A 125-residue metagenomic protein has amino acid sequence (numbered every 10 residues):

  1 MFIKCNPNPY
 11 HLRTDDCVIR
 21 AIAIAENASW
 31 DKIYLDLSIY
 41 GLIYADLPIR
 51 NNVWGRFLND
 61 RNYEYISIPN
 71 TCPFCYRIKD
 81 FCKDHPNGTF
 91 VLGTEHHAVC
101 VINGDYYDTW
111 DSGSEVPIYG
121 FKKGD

Functional and structural regions predicted by a protein language model:
M1-L47, N51-N62: Active-site nucleophile-adjacent alpha helix/oxyanion-hole segment immediately C-terminal to the catalytic cysteine
K4, K32, K79, K83 (+1 more regions): Context-gated lysine
N8-Y10, N70, F74, I118: Generic low-complexity segments that are intrinsically disordered, proline-rich and/or Lys/Arg-biased
G41-H96, I102-D111: Conserved active-site-adjacent core of cysteine acyl-enzyme catalytic domains
V101-D125: Active-site signature of cysteine proteases
